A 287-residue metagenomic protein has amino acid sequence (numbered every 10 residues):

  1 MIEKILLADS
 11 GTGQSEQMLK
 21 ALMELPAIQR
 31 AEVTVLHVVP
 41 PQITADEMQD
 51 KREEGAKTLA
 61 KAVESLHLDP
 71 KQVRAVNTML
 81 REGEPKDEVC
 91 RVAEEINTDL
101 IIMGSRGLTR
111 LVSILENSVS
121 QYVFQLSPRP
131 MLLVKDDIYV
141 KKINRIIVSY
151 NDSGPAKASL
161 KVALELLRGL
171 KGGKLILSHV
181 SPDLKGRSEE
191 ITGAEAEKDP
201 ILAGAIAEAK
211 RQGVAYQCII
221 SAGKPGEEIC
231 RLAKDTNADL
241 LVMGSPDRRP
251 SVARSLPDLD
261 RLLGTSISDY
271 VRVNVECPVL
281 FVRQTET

Functional and structural regions predicted by a protein language model:
M1, H67-I101, K210-P250, Q284-T287: Structural beta-alpha unit
M1-Q49, N144-I191, E208-R211, Q217 (+1 more regions): Small/aliphatic-rich secondary-structure junction motif
K20-M23, E64, Q121, A203-I206 (+1 more regions): Active-site phosphate/pyrophosphate- and oxyanion-stabilizing loops and adjacent acidic/basic residues in soluble
T34-L36, N77-R81, L132, I176-S178 (+2 more regions): General small-molecule cofactor/ligand-binding pocket signal
A45-R52, R187-G193, R249-L262: Short, flexible/disordered intra-domain loops and linkers
Q49-V63, E195-A203, T265: Short, surface-exposed alpha-helical segments at coil->helix boundaries
C90-Y139, T236-T287: Gly/Ser-rich helix-loop-strand patches that form or flank binding pockets for ribonucleotide-derived cofactors
L170-D239, P257-D258: Structured core of small recognition/catalytic domains
